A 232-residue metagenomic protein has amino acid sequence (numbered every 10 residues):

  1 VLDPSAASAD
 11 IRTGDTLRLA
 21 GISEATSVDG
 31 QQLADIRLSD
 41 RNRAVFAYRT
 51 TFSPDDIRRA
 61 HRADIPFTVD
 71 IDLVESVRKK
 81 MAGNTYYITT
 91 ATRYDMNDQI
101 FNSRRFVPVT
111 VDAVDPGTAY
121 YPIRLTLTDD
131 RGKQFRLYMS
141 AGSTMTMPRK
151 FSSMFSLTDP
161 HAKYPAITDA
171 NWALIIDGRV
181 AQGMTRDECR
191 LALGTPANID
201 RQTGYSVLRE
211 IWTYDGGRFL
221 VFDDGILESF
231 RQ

Functional and structural regions predicted by a protein language model:
P4-T16, A20-Q232: Residues within mature, well-folded domains
